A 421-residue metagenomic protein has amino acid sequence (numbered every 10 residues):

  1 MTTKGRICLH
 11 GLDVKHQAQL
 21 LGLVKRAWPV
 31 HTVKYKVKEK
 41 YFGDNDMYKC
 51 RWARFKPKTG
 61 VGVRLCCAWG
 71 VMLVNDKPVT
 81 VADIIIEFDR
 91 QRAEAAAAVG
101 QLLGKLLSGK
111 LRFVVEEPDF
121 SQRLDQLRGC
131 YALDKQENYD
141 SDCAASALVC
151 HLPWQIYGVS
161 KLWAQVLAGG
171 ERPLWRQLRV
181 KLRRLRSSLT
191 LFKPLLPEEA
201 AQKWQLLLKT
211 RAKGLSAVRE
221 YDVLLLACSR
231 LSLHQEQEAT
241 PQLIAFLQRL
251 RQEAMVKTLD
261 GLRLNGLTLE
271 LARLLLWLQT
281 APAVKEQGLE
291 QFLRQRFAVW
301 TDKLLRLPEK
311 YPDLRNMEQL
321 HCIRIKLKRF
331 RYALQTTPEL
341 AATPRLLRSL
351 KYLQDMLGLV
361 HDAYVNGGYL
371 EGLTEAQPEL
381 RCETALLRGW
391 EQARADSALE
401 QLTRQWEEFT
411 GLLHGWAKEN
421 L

Functional and structural regions predicted by a protein language model:
M1-L421: Function-determining surface determinants
